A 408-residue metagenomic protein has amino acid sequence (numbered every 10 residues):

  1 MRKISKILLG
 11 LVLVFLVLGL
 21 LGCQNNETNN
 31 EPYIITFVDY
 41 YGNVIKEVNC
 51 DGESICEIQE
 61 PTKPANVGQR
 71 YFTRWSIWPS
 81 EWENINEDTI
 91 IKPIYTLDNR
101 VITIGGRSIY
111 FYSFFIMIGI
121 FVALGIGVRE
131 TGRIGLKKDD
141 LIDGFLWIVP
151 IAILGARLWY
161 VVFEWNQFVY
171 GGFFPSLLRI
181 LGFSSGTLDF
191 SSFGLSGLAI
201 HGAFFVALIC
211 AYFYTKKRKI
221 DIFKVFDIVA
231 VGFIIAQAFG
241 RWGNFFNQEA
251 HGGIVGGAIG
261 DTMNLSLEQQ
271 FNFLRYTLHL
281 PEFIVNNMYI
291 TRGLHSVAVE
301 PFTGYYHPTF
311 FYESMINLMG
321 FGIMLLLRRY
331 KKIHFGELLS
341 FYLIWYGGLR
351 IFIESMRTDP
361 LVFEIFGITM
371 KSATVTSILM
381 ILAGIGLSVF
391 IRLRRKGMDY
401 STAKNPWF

Functional and structural regions predicted by a protein language model:
M1-K3: N-terminal secretory signal peptides that target proteins for export/translocation
S5-L8, L20-N29, T96-F408: A feature for loop-to-transmembrane-helix boundaries and adjacent hydrophobic helices in multi-pass integral membrane
I7-F15: Sec-dependent N-terminal signal peptides
Q24, N49-D51, I55-E57: Sequence contexts marking disulfide-bonded cysteines in secreted/extracellular proteins
E31, S54-N86: Surface-exposed interfaces of beta-sheet-rich extracellular modules
I35-G52: Short, solvent-exposed loop/edge segments of extracellular or virion-exposed proteins
F37, F72-W75, P93: Extracellular/surface recognition and adhesion modules
T89-Y95: Append "Rare intracellular matches occur via the same short Y/T/C beta-strand/loop motifs
